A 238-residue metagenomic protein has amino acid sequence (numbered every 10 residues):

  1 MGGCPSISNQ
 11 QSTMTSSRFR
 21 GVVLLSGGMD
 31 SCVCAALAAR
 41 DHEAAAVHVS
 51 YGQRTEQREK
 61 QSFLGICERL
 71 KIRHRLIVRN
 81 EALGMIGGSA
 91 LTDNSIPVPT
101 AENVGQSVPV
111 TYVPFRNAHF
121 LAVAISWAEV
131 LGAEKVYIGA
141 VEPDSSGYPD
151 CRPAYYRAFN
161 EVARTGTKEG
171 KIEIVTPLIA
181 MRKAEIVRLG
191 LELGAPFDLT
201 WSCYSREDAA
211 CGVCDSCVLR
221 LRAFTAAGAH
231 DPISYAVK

Functional and structural regions predicted by a protein language model:
M1-G2, S6-S17: Short, basic, low-complexity termini and linkers enriched in Ser/Thr/Gly/Pro that act as targeting/leader peptides
P5-S6, A90-L91, D231: Polar low-complexity intrinsically disordered regions enriched in Ser/Thr and small residues
S12-G194: ATP-dependent adenylation/nucleotidyltransferase module used to activate substrates
T100, A195, R222-A226: A polyampholytic, Gly/Pro-enriched intrinsically disordered region
A122, W201-R222: Local cysteine-cluster metal-coordination motifs and their immediate loop/turn environment, predominantly Fe-S cluster
T167, T225-G228: Short amphipathic alpha-helical interaction/hinge segments
I172, D198-C203: Acidic interhelical loop/turn segments
R206-E207, A227-K238: Short cysteine/histidine-rich metal-coordination sites, predominantly Zn2+-binding motifs
